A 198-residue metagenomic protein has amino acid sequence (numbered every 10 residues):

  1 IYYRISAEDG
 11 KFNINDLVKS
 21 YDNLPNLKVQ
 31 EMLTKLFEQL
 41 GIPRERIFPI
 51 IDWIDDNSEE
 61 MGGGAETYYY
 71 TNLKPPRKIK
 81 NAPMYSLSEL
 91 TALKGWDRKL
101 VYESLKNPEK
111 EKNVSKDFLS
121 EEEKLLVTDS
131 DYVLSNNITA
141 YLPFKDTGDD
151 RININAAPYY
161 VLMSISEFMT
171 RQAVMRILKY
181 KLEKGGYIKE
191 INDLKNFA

Functional and structural regions predicted by a protein language model:
I1-A198: Compositionally biased linear targeting/interaction segments
